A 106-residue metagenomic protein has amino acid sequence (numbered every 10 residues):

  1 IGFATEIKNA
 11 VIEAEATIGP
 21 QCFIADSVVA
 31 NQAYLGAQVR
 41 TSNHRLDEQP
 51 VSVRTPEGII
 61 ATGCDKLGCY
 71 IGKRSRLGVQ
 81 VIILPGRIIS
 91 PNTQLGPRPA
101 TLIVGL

Functional and structural regions predicted by a protein language model:
F3, N9-L106: Glycine-rich hexapeptide-repeat left-handed beta-helix
